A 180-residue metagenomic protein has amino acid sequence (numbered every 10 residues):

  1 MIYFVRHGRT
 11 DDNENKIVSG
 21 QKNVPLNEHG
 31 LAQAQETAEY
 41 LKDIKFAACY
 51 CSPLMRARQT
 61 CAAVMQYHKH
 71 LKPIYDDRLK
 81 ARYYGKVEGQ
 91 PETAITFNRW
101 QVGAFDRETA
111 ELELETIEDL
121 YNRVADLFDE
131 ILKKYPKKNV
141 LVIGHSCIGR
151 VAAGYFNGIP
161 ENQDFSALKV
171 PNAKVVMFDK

Functional and structural regions predicted by a protein language model:
I2, K137-I143, V175: Residue-level preference for the first positions of well-ordered beta-strands
Y3, I74-D76, D179: General small-molecule cofactor/ligand-binding pocket signal
V5, R9-L71: Active-site-proximal alpha-helix that buttresses catalytic centers in soluble enzyme cores
V24, Y67-R123: Phosphate-handling substructures
D43-K45, I131-N139: Glycine-rich phosphate-binding loop signature in dinucleotide/nucleotide-binding domains
C51-S52, N122, I143-G144: Short beta-strand scaffold positions
S146-R150: GST superfamily/GST-like fold recognition
N157-K180: Domain-level recognition of soluble alpha/beta enzyme cores, biased toward histidine phosphatases/phosphomutases
